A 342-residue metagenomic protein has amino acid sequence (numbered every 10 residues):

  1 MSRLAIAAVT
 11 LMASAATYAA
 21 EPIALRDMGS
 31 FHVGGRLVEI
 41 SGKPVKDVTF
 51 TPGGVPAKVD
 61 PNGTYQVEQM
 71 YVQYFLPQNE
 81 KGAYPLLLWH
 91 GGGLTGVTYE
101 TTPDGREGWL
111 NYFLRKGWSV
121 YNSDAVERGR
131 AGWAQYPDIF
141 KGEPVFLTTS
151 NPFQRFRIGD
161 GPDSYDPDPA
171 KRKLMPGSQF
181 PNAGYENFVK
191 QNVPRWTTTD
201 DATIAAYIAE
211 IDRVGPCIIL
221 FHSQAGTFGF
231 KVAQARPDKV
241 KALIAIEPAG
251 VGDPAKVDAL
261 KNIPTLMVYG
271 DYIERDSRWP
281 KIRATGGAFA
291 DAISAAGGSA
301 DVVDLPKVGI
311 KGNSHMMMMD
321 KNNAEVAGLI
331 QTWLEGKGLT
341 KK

Functional and structural regions predicted by a protein language model:
A20-K81: N-terminal cap/lid segment of alpha/beta-hydrolase-fold proteins
G82-G92: Short beta-strand element of the alpha/beta-hydrolase
H90-T102: Active-site glycine-rich loops that stabilize anionic/oxyanionic intermediates across multiple enzyme folds
R106-G132: Conserved alpha/beta-hydrolase
T197-I218: Conserved acidic catalytic loop of the alpha/beta-hydrolase fold
L220-G229, A233: Gly/Ala-rich beta-loop-alpha elbow adjacent to hydrolase catalytic centers
A245-L305: The feature captures the conserved acid-bearing segment of alpha/beta-hydrolase catalytic domains
I310-G312, M316-K342: Catalytic active-site module of serine/aspartate enzymes centered on a nucleophile-bearing elbow/loop
